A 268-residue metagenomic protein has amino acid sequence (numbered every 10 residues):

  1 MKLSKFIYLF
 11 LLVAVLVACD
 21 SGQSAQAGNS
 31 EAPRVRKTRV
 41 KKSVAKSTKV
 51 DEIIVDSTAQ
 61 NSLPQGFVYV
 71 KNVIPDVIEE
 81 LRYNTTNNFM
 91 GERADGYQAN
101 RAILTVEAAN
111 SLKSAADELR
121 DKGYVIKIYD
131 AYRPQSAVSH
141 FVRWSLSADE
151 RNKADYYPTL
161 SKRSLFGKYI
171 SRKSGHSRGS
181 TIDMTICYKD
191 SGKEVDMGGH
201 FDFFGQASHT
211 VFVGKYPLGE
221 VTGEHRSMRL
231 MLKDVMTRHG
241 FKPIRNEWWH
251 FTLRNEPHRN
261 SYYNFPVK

Functional and structural regions predicted by a protein language model:
M1-I7: Bacterial N-terminal signal peptides that target proteins for export
Y8-V17: Bacterial N-terminal signal peptides
D20-A131, S139, R143-N246, N255-K268: Extracytoplasmic cell-surface/polysaccharide-interacting catalytic and binding patches
P134: Segments that shape or occlude catalytic/ligand-binding pockets
F251: Conserved metal-phosphate-binding beta-hairpin within the catalytic cores of diverse ATP-dependent phosphoryl-transfer
